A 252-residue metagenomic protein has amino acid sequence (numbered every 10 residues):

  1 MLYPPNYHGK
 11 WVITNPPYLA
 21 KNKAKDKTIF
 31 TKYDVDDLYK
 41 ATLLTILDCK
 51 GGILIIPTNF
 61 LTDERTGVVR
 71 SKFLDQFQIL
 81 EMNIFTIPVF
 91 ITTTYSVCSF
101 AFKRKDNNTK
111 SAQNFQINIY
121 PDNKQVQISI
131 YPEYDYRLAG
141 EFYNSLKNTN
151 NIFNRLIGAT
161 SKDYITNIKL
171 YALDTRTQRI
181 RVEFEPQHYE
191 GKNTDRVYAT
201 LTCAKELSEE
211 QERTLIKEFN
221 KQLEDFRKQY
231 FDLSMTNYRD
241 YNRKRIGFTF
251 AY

Functional and structural regions predicted by a protein language model:
M1-F30, D36-I46, G51-L61: Conserved proline-anchored active-site loop of SAM-dependent methyltransferases that bridges a beta-strand
M1-W11, P17, I29, Y33 (+6 more regions): Extended interaction regions within the primary functional domain
L2-P4, I87-T92, Q125-V126: A short acidic, often aromatic-flanked loop/helix-cap motif at beta-alpha or helix-coil junctions that lines enzyme
V35-A101: Conserved Class I SAM-dependent methyltransferase catalytic core
T42, A139, G247-T249: Helix N-terminus capping/helix-initiation residues
L44-G52, P88-T94, N118-Y120, Y136-E141 (+4 more regions): Low-complexity, flexible helical/coil segments
T94-T160: Flexible, glycine-/basic-rich loop-and-beta segments that form/coincide with the SAM-dependent methyltransferase
K162-Y252: C-terminal target-recognition/interaction regions appended to catalytic cores
